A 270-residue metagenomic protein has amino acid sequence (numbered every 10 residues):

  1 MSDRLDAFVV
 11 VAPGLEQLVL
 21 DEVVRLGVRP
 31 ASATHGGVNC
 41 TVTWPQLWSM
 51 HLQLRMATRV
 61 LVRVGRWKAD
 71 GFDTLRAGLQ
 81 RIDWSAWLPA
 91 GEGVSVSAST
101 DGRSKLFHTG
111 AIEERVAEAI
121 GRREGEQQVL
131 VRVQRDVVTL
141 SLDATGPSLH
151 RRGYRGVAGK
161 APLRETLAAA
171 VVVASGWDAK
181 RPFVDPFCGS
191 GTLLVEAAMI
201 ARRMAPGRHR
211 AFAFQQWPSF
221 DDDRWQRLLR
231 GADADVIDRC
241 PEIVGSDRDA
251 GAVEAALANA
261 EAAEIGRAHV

Functional and structural regions predicted by a protein language model:
S2-Q127: Non-catalytic nucleic-acid substrate-recognition regions in nucleic-acid-modifying enzymes
Q46, G102, V137, G146 (+2 more regions): Short loop/turn segments at secondary-structure transitions that flank enzyme active sites
S99, H150-R152, D235-I237: Short glycine/proline-rich turn/loop motifs
E124-R132, F183-F187: Short, surface-exposed recognition loops or helix-turn segments adjacent to catalytic cores
V133-L142: C-terminal edge-of-domain segments
S141-G176: SAM-dependent Rossmann-like transferase core, predominantly class I methyltransferases with a strong bias toward
L163-G266: Conserved S-adenosyl-L-methionine
A268-V270: Conserved small/polar residues in nucleotide/adenosyl-binding loops
